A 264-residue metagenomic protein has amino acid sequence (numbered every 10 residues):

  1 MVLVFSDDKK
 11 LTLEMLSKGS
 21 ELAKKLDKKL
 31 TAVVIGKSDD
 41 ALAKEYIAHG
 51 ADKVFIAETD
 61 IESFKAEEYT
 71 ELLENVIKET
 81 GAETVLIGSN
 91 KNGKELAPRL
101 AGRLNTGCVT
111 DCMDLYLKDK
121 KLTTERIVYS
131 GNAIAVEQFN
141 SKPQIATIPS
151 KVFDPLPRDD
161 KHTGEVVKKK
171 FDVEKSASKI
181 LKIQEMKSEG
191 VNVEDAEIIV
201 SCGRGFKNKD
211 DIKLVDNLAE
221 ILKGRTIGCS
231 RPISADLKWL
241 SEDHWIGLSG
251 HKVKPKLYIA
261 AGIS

Functional and structural regions predicted by a protein language model:
M1-S264: N-terminal glycine-rich FAD/FM-binding segment characteristic of electron-transfer flavoproteins
